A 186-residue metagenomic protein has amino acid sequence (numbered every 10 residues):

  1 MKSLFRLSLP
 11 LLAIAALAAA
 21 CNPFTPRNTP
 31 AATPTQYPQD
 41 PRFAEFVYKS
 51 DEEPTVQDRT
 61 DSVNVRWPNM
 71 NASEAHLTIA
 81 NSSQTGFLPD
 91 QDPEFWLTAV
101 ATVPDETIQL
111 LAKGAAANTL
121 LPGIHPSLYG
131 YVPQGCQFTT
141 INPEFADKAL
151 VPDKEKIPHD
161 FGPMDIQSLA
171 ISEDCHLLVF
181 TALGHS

Functional and structural regions predicted by a protein language model:
M1-L9: Bacterial N-terminal signal peptides that target proteins for export
L9, N22-T25, T29, T33 (+8 more regions): Intrinsic-disorder/low-complexity coil detector
L17-A20: C-terminal motif of bacterial Sec signal peptides marking the signal peptidase cleavage site
N22-A99: N-terminal export/targeting and maturation segments
N69-D147: Mature extracytoplasmic domains of secretory-pathway proteins
L121-S186: Extracytoplasmic electrostatic interaction patches
